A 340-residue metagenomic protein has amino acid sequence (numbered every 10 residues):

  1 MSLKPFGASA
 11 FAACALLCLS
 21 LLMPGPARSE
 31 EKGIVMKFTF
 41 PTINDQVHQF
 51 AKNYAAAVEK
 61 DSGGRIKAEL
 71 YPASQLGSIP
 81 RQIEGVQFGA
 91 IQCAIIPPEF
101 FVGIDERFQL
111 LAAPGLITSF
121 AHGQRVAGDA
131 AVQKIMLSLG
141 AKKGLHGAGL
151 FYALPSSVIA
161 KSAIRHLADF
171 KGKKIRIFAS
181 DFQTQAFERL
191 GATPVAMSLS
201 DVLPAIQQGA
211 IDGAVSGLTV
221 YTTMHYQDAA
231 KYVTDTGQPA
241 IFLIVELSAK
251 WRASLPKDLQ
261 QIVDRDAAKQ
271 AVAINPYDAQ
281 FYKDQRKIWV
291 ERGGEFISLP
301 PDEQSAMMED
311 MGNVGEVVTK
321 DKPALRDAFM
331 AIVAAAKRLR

Functional and structural regions predicted by a protein language model:
M1, S20-L22, L110: Generic N-terminal simple sequence motifs
M1-A8: N-terminal secretory signal peptides that target proteins for export/translocation
S9-L22: Bacterial N-terminal signal peptides
A13, R28-G123, A131-K134, S138-R340: N-terminal secretory/targeting leader peptides
